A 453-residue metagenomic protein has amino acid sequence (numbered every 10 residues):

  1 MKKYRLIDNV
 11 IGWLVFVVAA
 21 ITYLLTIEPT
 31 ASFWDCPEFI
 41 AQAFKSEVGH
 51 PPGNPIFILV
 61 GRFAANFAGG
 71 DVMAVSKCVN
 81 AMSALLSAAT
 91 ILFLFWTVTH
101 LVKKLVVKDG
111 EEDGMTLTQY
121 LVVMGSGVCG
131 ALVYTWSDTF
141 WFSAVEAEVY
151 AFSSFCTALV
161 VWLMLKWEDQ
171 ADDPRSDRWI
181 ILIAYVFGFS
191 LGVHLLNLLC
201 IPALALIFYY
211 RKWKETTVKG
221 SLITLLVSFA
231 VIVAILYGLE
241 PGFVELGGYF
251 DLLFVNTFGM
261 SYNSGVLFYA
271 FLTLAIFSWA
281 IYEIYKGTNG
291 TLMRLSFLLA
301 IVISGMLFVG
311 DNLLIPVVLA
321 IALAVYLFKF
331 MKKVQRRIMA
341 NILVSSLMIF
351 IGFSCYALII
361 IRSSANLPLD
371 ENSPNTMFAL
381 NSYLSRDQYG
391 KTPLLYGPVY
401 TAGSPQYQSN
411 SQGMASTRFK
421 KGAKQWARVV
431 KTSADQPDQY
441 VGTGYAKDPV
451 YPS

Functional and structural regions predicted by a protein language model:
M1-T22, A89, D113-V128, A322-I351: Start-transfer (signal-anchor) and selected internal transmembrane alpha helices of multi-pass inner/ER membrane
R5-F33, Y134-W136, H194, I232-Y237 (+1 more regions): Transmembrane signal-anchor helices characteristic of membrane glycosylation enzymes that use polyprenol
W13, A81-M115, L159-L163: Transmembrane-helix motifs of polytopic, lipid-linked glycan transferases
I27-F39, G49-G61, L369-S373: Extracytoplasmic catalytic/substrate-binding loops of multi-pass membrane glycan-assembly enzymes
Q42-K45, G130-L132, W179-G192, L299-F308: Membrane-interface alpha helices of multi-pass inner-membrane proteins
H50-M73, A84-L85, L92: Short hydrophobic/aromatic helix or loop-helix immediately within or flanking a transmembrane segment in polytopic
L94-W136, A171-R178: Transmembrane-helix signature of polytopic, membrane-embedded enzymes that assemble or transfer cell-envelope glycans
M115-L117, L121, V160-W179, L206-T217 (+1 more regions): Membrane-interface transmembrane helices that cradle and orient dolichyl/undecaprenyl
